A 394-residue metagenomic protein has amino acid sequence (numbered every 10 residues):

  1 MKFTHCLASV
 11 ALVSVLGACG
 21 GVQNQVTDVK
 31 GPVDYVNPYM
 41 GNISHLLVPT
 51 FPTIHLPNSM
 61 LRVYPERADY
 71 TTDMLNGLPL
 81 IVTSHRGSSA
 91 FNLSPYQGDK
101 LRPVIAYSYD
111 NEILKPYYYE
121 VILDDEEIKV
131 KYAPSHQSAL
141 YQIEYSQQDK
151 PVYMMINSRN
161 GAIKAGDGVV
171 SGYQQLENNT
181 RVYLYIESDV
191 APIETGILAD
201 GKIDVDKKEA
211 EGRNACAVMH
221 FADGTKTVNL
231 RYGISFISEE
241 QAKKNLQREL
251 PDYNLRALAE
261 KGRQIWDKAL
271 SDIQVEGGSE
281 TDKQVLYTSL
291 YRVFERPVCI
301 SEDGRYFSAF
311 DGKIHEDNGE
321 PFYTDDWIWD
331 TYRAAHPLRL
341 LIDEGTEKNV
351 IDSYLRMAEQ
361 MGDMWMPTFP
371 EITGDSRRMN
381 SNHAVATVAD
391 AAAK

Functional and structural regions predicted by a protein language model:
M1-A8: Bacterial N-terminal signal peptides that target proteins for export
A11-S14: Repetitive helical segments and hydrophobic/amphipathic motifs
G17-A18: C-terminal motif of bacterial Sec signal peptides marking the signal peptidase cleavage site
N24-K394: Accessory carbohydrate-recognition regions in carbohydrate-active enzymes
